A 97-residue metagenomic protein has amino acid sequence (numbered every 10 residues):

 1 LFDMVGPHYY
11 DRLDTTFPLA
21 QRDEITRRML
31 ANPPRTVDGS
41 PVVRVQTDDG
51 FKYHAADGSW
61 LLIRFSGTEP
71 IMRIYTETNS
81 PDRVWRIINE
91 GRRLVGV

Functional and structural regions predicted by a protein language model:
L1-V97: Phosphate-binding and adjacent anionic-ligand microenvironments
